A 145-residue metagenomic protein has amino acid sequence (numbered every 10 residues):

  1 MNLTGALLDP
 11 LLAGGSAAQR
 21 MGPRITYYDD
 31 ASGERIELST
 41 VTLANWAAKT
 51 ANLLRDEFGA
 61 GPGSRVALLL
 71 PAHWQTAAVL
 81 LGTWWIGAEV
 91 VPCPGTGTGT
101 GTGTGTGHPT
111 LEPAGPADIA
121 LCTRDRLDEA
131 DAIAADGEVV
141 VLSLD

Functional and structural regions predicted by a protein language model:
M1-T26: A short N-terminal helical cap/helix-turn-helix that marks the beginning of AMP-binding/adenylate-forming
N2-L8, A31, T50, G63 (+2 more regions): Hydrophobic multi-pass inner-membrane translocation pores used for secretion and envelope-lipid/glycan export
L3, L81, W85-D145: Structural core segment of the AMP-binding/adenylate-forming
D9, A48, W74-A77: Residue-level marker for well-ordered alpha-helical positions
S16, P23, E37-T40, R65: N-terminal leader/presequence regions that precede the main folded/catalytic core
G22, G61-R65, A117, D136: A general structural motif
I25-A60, G107-L111: Conserved AMP-binding/adenylate-forming core of the ANL superfamily
I36, L53-G95: Conserved AMP-binding/adenylate-forming
